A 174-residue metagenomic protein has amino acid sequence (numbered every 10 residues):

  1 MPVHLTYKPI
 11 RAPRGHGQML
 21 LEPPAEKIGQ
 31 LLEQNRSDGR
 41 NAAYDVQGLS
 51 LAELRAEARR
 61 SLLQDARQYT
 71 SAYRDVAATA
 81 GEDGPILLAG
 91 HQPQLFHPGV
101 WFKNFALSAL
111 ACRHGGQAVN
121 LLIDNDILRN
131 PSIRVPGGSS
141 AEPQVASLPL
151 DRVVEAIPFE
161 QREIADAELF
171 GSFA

Functional and structural regions predicted by a protein language model:
M1-P93, S172: N-terminal regions that are enriched for targeting/export leaders and immediately downstream pro/stem segments
V3, V46, V76, V100 (+4 more regions): Extended aliphatic helical segments
L62, L87-A89, A118-L121, L148: Generic structural hydrophobic/aromatic packing signal, biased to beta-strands
A66, T70, A111-A118, D126: A generic secondary-structure signal for well-formed alpha-helical elements
S71, L95-P98, I127-P131: Short active-site-adjacent helix-start/loop capping segments
E82-H114, A118: N-terminal catalytic cores of NTP/NDP-binding nucleotidyl/phosphoryl-transfer enzymes
N120-A174: Internal, well-ordered alpha/beta segment that forms a basic, Gly-enriched binding/recognition surface
